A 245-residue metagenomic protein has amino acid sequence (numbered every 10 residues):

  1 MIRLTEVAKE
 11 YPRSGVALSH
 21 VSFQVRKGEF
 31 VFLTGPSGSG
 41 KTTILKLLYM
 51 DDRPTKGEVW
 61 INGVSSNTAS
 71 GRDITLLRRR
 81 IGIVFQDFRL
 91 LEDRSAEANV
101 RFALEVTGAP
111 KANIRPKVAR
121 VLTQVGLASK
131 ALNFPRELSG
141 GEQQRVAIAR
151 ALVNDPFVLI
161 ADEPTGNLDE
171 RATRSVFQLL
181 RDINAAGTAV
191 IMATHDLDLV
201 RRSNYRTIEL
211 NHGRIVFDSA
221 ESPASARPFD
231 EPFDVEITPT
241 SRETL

Functional and structural regions predicted by a protein language model:
Y49: Helix-to-loop junction immediately C-terminal to a conserved catalytic motif
G57-S66: Conserved ABC transporter NBD signature motif
S66-G82, A185, R227-P228: ABC ATPase NBD coupling module
R94-F102: Short coil-to-helix segment of the ABC ATPase nucleotide-binding domain corresponding to the Q-loop/switch region
F134-L138, E142-Q144: Conserved ABC ATPase signature
V153-F157: A short, proline-enriched helix->beta-strand linker immediately N-terminal to the Walker B motif in ABC-type P-loop
L159-D162: Catalytic Walker B motif of ABC-type/P-loop ATPase nucleotide-binding domains
